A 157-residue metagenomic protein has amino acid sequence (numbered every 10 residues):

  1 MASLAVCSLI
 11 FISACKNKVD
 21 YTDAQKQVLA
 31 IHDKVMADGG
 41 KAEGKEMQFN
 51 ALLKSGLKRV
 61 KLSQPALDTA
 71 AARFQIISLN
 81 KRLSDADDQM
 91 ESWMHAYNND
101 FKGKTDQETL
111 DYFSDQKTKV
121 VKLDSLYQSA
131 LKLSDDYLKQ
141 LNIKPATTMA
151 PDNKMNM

Functional and structural regions predicted by a protein language model:
M1-K18: Sec-dependent bacterial lipoprotein signal peptides
C15-R59: Immediate post-signal-peptide N-terminus of mature secreted/exported proteins
K16-V19, D23-K26, A30, L67 (+3 more regions): Primarily heptad-repeat coiled-coil rod domains in cytosolic scaffolding/tethering proteins
A24, I31, D38, K45 (+4 more regions): Amphipathic coiled-coil alpha-helices
V35-E46, T105-M157: C-terminal amphipathic alpha-helix
E46-F49, L53-A71, Y97-E108, S134 (+1 more regions): Secondary-structure edge/capping motif, primarily at the C-terminal ends of alpha-helices and the immediately following
L62-F74, A146-M157: Contiguous hydrophobic segments
A72-L123: Long, amphipathic, charge-rich alpha-helical segments that form helical bundles/coiled-coils
